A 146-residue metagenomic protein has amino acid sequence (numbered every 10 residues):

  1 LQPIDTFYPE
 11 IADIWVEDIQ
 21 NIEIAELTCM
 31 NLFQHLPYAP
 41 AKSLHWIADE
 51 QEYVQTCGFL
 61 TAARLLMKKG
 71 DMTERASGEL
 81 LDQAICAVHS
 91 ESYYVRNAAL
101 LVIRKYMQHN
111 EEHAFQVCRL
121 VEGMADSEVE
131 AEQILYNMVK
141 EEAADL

Functional and structural regions predicted by a protein language model:
L1-L146: Alpha-helical scaffold domains
